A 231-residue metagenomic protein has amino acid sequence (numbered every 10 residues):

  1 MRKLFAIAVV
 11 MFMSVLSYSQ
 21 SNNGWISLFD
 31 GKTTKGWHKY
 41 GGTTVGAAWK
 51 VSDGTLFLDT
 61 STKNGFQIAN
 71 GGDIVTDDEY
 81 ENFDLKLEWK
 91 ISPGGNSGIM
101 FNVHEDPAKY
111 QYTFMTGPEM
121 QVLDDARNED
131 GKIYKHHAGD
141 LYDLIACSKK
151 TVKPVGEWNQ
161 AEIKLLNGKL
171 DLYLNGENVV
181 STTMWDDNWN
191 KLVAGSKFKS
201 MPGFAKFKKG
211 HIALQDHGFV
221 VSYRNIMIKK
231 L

Functional and structural regions predicted by a protein language model:
M1-S21: Bacterial Sec-dependent N-terminal signal peptides
Q20-L231: Carbohydrate-interacting regions of secretory-pathway proteins
